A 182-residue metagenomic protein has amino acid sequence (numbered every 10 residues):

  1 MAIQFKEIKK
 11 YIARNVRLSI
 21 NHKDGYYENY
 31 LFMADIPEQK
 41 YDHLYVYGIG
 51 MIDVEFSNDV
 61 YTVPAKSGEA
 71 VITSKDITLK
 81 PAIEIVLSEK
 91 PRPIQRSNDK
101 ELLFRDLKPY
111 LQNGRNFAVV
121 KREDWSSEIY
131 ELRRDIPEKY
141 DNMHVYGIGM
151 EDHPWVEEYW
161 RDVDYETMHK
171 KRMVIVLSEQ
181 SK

Functional and structural regions predicted by a protein language model:
M1-E28: Ordered, small/hydrophobic-rich secondary-structure cores
A2-Q4, F32, L102-L103: Short, structural beta-strand-to-alpha-helix junction motif
E7-Y11, I36-L44, F104-Q112: Short alpha-helical interface patches
H22-P93, R115-L177: Acidic, low-complexity, intrinsically disordered interaction modules
P91-L102: Intrinsic disorder/low-complexity detector
S181-K182: Short acidic DE-rich linear segments
